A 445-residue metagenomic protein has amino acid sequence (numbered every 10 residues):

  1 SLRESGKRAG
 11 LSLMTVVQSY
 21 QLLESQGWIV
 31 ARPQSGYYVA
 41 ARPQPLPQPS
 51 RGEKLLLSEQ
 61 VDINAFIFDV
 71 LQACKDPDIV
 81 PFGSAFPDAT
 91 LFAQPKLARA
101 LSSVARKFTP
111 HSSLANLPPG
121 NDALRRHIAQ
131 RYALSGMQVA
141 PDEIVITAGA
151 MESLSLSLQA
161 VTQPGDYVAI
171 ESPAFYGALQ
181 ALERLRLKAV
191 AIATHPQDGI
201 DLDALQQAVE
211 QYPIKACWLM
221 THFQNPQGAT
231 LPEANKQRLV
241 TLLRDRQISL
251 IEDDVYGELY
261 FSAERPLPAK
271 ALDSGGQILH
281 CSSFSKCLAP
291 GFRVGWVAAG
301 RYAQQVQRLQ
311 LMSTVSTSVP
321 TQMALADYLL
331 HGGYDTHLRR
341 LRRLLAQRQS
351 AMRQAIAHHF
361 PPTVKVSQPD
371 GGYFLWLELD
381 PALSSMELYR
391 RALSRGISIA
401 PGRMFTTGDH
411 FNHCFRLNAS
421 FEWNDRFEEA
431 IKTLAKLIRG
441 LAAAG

Functional and structural regions predicted by a protein language model:
S1-S102, Q307, L311-S318, R339 (+9 more regions): N-terminal basic, amphipathic alpha-helical segments
Q34, A140-P141, Q368-G372: Short Gly/Ser/Thr- and Asp/Glu-enriched loop/turn motifs at secondary-structure junctions
L57-G149, L156, L330, S398 (+2 more regions): N-terminal small-domain helix-loop-helix segment of the aminotransferase-like
L97, S274-R343: Conserved core segment of the aminotransferase class I/II
R106-R246, G257-G275, L345, A442: Conserved core of the PLP fold type I
I170, A191, L250-E252, L325 (+1 more regions): Hydrophobic residues in well-ordered beta-strands that form the structural core
R343-R353, K365-E378: Conserved glycine-rich beta-strand-loop-beta hairpin in the small C-terminal domain of fold type I
